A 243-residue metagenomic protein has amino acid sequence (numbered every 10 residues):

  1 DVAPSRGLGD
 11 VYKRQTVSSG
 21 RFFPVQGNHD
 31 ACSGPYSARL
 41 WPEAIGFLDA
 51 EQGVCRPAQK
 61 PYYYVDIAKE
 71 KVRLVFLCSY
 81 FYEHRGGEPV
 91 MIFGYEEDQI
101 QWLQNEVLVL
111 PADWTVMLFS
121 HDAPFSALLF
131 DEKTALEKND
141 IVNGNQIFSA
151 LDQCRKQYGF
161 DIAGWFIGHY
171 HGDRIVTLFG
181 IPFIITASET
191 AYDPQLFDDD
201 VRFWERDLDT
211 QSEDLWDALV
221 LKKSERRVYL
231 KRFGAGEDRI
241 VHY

Functional and structural regions predicted by a protein language model:
S5-N105, L110, Q153-D161, G172 (+2 more regions): Extended active-site neighborhood of metal-dependent phosphoesterases/phosphodiesterases
G27-N28, H121, G168-H169: Active-site glycine-centered loops adjacent to acidic/histidine catalytic or metal-binding residues that shape
V107-L129: Short acidic, glycine-rich surface-loop motifs adjacent to enzyme active sites
F125-W165, F183: Catalytic pocket-lining loop regions of alpha/beta-barrel enzymes, especially the amidohydrolase/enolase/GH5 lineages
K231-H242: Short, solvent-exposed aromatic-acidic interface loops
